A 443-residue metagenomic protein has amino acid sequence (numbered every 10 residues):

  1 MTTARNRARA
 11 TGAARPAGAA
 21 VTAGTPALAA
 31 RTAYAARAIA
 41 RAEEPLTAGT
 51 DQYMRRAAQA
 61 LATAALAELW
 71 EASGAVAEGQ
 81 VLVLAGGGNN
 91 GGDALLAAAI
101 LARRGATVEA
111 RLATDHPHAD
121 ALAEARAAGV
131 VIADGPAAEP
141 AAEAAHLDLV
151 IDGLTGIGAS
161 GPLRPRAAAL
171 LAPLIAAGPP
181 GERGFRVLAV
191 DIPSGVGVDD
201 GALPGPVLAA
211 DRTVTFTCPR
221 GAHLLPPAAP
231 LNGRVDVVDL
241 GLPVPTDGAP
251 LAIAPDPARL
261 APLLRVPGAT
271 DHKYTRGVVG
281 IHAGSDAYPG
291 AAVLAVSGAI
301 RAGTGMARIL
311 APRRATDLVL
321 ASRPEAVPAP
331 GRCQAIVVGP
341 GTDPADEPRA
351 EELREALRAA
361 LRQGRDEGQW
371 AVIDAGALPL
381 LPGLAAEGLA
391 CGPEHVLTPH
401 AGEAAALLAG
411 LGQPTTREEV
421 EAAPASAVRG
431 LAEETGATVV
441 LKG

Functional and structural regions predicted by a protein language model:
T2-A113, A210-R212, G221-A375, P379-V396 (+2 more regions): Small-residue (G/A/S/T)-rich helix-start motifs and N-terminal tracts that mark the onset
A62-G156, P162-V190, G364-W370: Nucleotide and nucleotide-moiety/phosphate-recognizing core
H116, P140, G195, R314-A315: Positions that flank functional sites
A121-A123, A144-L147, G201, V319-S322 (+1 more regions): Short secondary-structure transition/capping segments
D148-L149, L154-L251: Internal gly/pro-rich beta-alpha loop/helix module that stabilizes soluble enzyme cofactors or their anionic handles
